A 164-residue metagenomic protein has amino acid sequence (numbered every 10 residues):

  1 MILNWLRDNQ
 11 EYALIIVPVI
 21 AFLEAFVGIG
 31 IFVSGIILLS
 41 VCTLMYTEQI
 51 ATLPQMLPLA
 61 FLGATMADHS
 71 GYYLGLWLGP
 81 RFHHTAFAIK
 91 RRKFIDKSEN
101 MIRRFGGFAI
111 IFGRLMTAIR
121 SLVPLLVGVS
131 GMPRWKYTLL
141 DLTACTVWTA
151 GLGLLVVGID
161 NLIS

Functional and structural regions predicted by a protein language model:
M1-V19, E48-L125, V129-D141, L154-S164: Membrane-interfacial helix-loop-helix
P18-L38, G113: Transmembrane alpha-helix interface/packing and boundary motifs in multi-pass membrane proteins, characterized by
A25, T43-T47, L152, V156: Structural signal for membrane-spanning alpha-helices in multi-pass inner-membrane proteins, emphasizing helix cores
G30-L44, L122-S130: Re-entrant/interfacial helical elements at transmembrane boundaries that shape and gate the permeation pathway
G35, D141-T143: Central hydrophobic cores of alpha-helical transmembrane segments in multi-pass integral membrane proteins
S40-A51, W148: Small-residue-rich segments of transmembrane alpha-helices in multi-pass membrane proteins, especially helix faces
A64, W148-T149: Residue-level signal for conserved functional micro-sites within the alpha-helical transmembrane segments of Major
